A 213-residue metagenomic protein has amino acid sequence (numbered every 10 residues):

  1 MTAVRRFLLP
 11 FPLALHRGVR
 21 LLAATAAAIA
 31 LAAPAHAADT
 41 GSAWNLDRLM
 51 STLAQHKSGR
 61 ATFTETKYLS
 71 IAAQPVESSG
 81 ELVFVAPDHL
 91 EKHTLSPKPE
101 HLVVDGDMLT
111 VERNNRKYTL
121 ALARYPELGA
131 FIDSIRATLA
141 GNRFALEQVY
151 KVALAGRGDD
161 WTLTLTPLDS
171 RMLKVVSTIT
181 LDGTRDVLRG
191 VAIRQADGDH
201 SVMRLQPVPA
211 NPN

Functional and structural regions predicted by a protein language model:
M1-H16: N-terminal secretory signal peptides that target proteins for export/translocation
A14, G18-A32: Bacterial N-terminal signal peptides
A33-A37: Sec/Tat signal peptide C-region and signal peptidase I cleavage site
A38-T40, W44-L69, A73-P75, E112-L168 (+1 more regions): Flexible, processing/modification-adjacent segments and terminal tails in exported/periplasmic/extracellular proteins
F63, L90-T94, L109-V111, L163-L165 (+1 more regions): Short hydrophobic/aromatic-rich beta-strand segments that constitute the beta-sheet cores of beta-sandwich/beta-barrel
Q74-G80, T178, D199: Amphipathic hydrophobic-ligand
E81-D133, S201: An acidic-aromatic
R143-V152, G156-N213: Gly/Pro-enriched, hydrophobic low-complexity segments that function as extracytoplasmic propeptides/linkers
